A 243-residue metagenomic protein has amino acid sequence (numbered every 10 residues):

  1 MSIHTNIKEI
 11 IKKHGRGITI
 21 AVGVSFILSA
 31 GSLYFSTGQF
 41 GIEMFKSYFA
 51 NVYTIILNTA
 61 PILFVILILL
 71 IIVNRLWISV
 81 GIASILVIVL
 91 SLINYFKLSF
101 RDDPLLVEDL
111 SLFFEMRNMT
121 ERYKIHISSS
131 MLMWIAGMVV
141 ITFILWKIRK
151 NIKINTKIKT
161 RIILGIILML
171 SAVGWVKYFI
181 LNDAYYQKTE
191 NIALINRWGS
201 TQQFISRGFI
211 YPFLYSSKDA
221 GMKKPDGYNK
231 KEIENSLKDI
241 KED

Functional and structural regions predicted by a protein language model:
S2-G199: Transmembrane and membrane-interface helices of multi-pass, inner-membrane envelope-modifying transferases
L181-D243: Soluble catalytic regions of membrane-associated enzymes that act on cell-envelope and secretory-pathway components
